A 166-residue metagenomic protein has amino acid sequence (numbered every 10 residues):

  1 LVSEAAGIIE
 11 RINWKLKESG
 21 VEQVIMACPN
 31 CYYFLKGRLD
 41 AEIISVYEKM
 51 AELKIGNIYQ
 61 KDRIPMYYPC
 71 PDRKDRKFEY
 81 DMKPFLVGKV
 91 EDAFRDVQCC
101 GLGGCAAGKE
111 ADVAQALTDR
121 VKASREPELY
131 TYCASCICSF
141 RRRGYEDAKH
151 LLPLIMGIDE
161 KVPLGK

Functional and structural regions predicted by a protein language model:
L1-K166: Iron-sulfur cluster-binding electron-transfer modules in prokaryotic oxidoreductases
